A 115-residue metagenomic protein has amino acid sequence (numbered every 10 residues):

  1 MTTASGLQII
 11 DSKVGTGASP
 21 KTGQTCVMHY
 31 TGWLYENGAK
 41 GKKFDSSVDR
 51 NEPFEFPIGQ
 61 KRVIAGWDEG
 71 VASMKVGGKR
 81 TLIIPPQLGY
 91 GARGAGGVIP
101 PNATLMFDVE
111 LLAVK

Functional and structural regions predicted by a protein language model:
M1-K115: Cross-family detector of peptidyl-prolyl cis-trans isomerase
